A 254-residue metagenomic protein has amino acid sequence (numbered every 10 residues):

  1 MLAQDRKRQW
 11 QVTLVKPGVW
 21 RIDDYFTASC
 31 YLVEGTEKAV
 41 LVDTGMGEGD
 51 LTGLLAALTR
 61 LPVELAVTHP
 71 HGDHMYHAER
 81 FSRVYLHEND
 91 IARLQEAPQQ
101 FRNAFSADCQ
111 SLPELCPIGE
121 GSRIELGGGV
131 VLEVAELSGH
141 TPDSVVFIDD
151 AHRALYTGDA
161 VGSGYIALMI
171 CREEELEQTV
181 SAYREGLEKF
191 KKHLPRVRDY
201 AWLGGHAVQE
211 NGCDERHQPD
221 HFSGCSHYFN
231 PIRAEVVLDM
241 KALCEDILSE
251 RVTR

Functional and structural regions predicted by a protein language model:
L2-P17, R83-E136, T141, D150-A151 (+1 more regions): Metallo-beta-lactamase
K7-A57, F147-S163: Conserved beta-strand hairpin/beta-sheet module of binuclear metal-dependent hydrolase folds, prominently
D24, G49-D50, M75-H77, P142 (+1 more regions): Short N-terminal helix/helix-N-cap motif within the alpha/beta-hydrolase-1
A28, G49-D50, G72-D73, L132 (+1 more regions): Short alpha-helical
A39, M46-G47, V131-S138, P142-I232 (+1 more regions): Metallo-beta-lactamase
M46-L126, D220-D239: Active-site HxH/HxHxD metal-binding segment of metal-dependent hydrolases
E235-R254: C-terminal regulatory/interaction regions
